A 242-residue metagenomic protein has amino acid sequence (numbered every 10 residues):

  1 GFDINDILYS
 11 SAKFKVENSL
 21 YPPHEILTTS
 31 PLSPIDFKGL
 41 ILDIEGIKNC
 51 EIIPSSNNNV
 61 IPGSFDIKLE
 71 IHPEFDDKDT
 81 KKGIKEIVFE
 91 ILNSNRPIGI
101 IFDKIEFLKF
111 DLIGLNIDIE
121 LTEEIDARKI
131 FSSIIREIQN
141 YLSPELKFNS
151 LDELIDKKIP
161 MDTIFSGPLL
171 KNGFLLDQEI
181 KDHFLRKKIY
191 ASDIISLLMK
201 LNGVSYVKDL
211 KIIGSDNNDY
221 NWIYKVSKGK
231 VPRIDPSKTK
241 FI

Functional and structural regions predicted by a protein language model:
F2, L8-N18, P22, L27-P31 (+3 more regions): An aromatic-glycine-centered, glycine-rich loop/turn in mixed alpha/beta architecture
T28-F174, F241-I242: Carbohydrate-recognition loop of C-type lectin domains
